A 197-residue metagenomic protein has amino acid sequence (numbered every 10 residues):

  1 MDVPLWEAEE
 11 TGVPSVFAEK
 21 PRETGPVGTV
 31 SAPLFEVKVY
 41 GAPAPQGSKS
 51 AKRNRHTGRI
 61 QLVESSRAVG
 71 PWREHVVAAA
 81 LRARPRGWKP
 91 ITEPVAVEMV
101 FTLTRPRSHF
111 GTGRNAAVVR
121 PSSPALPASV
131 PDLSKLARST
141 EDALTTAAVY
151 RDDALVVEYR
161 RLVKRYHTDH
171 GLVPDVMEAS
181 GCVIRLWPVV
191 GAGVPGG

Functional and structural regions predicted by a protein language model:
M1-G197: Acidic, proline/glycine-enriched N-terminal capping motif
